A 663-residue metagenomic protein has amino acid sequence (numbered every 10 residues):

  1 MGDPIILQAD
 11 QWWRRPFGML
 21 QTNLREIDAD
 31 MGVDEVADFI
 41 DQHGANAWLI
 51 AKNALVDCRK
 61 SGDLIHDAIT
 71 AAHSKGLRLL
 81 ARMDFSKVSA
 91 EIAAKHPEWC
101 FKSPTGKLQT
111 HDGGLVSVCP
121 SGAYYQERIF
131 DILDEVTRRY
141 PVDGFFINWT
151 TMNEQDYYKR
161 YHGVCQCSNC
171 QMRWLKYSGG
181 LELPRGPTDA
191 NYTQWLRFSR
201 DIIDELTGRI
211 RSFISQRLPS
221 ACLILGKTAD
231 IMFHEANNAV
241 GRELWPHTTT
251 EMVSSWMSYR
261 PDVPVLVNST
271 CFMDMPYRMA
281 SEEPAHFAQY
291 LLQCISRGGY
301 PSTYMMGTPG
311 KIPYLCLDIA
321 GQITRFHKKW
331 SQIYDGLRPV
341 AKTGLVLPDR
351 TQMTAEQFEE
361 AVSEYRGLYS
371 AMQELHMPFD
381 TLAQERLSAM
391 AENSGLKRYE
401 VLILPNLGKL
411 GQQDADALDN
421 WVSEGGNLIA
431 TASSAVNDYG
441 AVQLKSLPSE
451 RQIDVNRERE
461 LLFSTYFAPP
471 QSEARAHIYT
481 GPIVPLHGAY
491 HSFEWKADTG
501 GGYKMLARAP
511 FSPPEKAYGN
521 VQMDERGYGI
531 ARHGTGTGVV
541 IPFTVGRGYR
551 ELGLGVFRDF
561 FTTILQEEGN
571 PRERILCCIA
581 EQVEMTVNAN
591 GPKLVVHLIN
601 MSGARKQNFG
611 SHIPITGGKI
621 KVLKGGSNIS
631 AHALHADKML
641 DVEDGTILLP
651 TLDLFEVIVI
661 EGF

Functional and structural regions predicted by a protein language model:
M1-F39, K87, I333: N-terminal carbohydrate-binding accessory modules
G2-A9, R14-F17, L79, R185-F663: Carbohydrate-binding surfaces of carbohydrate-active enzymes
M19, I40, A72, I129 (+6 more regions): Conserved, mostly hydrophobic/aromatic
R25-Q42, Y125-V136, T250-V253, E283-L291 (+2 more regions): Short, acidic/polar
G32-L55, L291, A371, L375: Catalytic domains of carbohydrate-active enzymes, especially glycoside hydrolases
L49-A54, M83-A90, F146-Y157, G226-A229 (+3 more regions): Short, solvent-exposed turn/loop segments enriched in Gly/Ser/Thr/Pro and often Arg
K52-V88: Aromatic-lined substrate-binding rim segments of carbohydrate-active enzymes
I65, A81, F85-Y140, W149 (+3 more regions): Active-site-adjacent "subsite" loops/lids of carbohydrate-active enzymes
